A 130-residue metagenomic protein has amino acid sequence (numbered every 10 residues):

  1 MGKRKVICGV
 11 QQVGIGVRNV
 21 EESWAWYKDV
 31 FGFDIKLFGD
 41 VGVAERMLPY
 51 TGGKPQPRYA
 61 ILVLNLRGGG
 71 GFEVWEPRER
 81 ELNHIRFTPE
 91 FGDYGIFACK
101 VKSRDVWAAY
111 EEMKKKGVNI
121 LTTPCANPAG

Functional and structural regions predicted by a protein language model:
M1-K3: A short, basic/flexible loop-to-alpha-helix module at the beginning of a structural domain
K5, G16-G69, A108, K115-G117 (+1 more regions): Core segments of cupin and vicinal oxygen chelate
C8-N19, K54-E79, N83-E112: Vicinal oxygen chelate
I120: Extracellular-facing binding/remodeling surfaces
